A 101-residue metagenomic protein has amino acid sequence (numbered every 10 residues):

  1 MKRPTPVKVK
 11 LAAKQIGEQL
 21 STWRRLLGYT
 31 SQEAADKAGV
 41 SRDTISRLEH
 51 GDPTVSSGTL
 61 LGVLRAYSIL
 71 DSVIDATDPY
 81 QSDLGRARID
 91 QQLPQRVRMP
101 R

Functional and structural regions predicted by a protein language model:
K2-L26: A short, Lys/Arg-rich alpha-helix, primarily the initiator
E18-A34, P94-P100: Short basic helix-loop element that most often maps to the first helix and adjoining turn of HTH DNA-binding modules
G28-S46: Short alpha-helical DNA-recognition segment
G58-I74: DNA major-groove recognition helix of helix-turn-helix/homeodomain DNA-binding modules
I74-R101: Short, charged recognition helix plus adjacent turn of helix-turn-helix-like nucleic-acid-binding domains
